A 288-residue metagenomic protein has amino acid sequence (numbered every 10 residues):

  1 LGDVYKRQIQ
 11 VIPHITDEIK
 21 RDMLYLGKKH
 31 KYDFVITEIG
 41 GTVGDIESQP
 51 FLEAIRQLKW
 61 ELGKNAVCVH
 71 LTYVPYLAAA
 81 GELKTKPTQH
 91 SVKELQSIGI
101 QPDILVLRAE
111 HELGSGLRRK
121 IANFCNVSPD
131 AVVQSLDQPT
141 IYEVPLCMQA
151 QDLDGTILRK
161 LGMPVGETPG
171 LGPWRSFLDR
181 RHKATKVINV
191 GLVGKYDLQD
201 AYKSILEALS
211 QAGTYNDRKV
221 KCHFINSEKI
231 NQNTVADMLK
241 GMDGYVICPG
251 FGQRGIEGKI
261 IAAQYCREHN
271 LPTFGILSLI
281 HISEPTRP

Functional and structural regions predicted by a protein language model:
L1-Y5, E284-P288: Short, small-residue-biased leader/transition segments that mark boundaries at the very start of proteins
G2-R218, E228-G244, F251-G252, G258-Y265 (+1 more regions): Flexible phosphate-sensing "switch/lid" loops adjacent to ATP/NTP-binding sites across phosphate-transfer
H223: Conserved beta-strand positions in the Rossmann-like core of class I SAM-dependent methyltransferases
N226-K229, T286: Short, well-ordered turn and helix-capping elements at secondary-structure junctions
C248, P272, P285-P288: Proline-centered helix-kink/hinge sites
G275-I276: Conserved helicase ATPase motor motifs in RecA-like P-loop NTPase domains
L279-I280: Cationic, amphipathic, low-complexity alpha-helical segments enriched in hydrophobics plus arginine/proline
